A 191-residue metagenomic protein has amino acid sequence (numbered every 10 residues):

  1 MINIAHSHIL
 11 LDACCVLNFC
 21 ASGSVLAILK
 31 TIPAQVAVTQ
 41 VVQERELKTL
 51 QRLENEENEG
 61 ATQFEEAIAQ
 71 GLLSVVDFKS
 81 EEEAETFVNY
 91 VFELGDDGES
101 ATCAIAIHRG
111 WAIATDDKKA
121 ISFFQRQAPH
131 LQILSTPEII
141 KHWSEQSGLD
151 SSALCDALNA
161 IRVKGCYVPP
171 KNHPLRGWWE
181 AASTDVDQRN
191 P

Functional and structural regions predicted by a protein language model:
I2-W111, K118-Q127, L131-L134, E138-W143 (+1 more regions): Active-site-proximal, substrate-binding regions of enzyme catalytic domains and RNA-binding/basic surfaces
